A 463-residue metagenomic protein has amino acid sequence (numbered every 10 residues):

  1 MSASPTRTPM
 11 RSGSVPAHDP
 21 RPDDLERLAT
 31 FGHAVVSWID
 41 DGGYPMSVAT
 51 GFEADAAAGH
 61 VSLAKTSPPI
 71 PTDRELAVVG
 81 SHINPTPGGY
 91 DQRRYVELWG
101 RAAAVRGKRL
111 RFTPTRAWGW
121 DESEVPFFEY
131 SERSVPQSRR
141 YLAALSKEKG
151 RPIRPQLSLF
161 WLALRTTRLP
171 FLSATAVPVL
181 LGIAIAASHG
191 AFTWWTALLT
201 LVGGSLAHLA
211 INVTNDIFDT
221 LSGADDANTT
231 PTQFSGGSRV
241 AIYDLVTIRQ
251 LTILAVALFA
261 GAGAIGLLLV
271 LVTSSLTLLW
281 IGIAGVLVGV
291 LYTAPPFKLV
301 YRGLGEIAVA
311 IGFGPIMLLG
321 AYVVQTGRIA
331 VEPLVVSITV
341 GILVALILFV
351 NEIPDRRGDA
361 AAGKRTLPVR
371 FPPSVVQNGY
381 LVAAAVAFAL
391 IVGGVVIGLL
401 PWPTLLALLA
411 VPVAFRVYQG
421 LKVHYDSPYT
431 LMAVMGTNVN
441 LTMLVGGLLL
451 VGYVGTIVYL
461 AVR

Functional and structural regions predicted by a protein language model:
M1-L159: Binding-site signature for planar aromatic cofactors or substrates
S146, G150-W195, L199, G203 (+2 more regions): Topogenic membrane-insertion module of multi-pass membrane proteins
I183-V202, G263-L279, M317-I338, A389-P403 (+1 more regions): Helix-coil boundary and interhelical linker segments in multi-pass alpha-helical membrane proteins
H189-T220, T277-V288, V331-V350: Membrane-embedded alpha-helical segments that form the functional core of polytopic membrane enzymes, especially those
L206-T232, L346-P368: Acidic (Asp/Glu-rich) catalytic motifs at the cytosolic membrane interface
T229-V272, L367-L399, V439-L448: Multi-pass membrane catalytic core of lipid/isoprenoid biosynthesis enzymes
G237-R328: Intramembrane alpha-helical segments
V396-V458: Extended hydrophobic alpha-helices typical of membrane-associated regions
